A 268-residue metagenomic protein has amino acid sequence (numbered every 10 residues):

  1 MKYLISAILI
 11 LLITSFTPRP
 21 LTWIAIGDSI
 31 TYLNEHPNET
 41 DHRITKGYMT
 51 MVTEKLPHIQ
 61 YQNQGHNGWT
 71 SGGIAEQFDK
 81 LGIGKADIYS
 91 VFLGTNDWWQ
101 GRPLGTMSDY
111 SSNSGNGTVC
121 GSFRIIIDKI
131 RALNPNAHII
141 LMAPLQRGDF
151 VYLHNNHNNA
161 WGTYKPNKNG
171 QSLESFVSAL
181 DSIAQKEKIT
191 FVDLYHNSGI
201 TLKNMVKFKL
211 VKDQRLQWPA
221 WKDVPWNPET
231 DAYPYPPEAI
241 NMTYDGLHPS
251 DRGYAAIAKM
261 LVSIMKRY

Functional and structural regions predicted by a protein language model:
M1-L21: Bacterial Sec-dependent signal peptides at the C-terminal "C-region" and cleavage site
T14-G65, Q77-A86: Serine-esterase "nucleophile elbow" of acetyl-processing enzymes
Y32, E39, T70, G148 (+1 more regions): Flexible, glycine-rich phosphate/dinucleotide-binding loops and adjacent beta-alpha linkers at cofactor/substrate
N34-E35, G72, Q100: Short N-terminal helix/helix-N-cap motif within the alpha/beta-hydrolase-1
T50-K55, A75-Y268: Alpha-helical cap/lid subdomain in secreted, periplasmic, or secretory-pathway luminal O-acyl-processing enzymes
Q64-G68, L145: Short, solvent-exposed turn/loop segments enriched in Gly/Ser/Thr/Pro and often Arg
